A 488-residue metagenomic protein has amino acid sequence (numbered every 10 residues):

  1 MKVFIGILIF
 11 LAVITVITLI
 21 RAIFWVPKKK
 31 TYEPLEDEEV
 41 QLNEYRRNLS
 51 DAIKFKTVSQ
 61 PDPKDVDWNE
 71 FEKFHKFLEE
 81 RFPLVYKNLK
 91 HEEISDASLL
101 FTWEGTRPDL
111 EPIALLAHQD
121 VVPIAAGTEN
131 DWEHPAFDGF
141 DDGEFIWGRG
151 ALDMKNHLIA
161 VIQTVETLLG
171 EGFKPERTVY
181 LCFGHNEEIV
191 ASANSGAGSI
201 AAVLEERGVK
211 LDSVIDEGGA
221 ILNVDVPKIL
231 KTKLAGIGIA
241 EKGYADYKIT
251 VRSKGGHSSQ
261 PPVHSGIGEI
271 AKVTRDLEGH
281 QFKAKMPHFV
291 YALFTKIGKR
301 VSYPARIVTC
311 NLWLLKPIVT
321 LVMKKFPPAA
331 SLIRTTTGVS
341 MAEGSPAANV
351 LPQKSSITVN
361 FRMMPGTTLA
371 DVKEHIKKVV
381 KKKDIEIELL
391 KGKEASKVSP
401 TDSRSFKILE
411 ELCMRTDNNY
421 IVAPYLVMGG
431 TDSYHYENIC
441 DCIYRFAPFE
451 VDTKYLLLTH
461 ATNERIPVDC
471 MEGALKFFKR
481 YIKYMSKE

Functional and structural regions predicted by a protein language model:
M1-I9: Feature marks short, highly hydrophobic, charge-poor N-terminal signal-anchor/signal peptide-like helices that anchor
L8-R149, G170-P175: Acidic/His- and Gly-rich active-site-bordering loop/insert found across diverse amide/peptide-bond hydrolases
E92, P108-D109, N223, K283-P346 (+4 more regions): An extended, acidic, His-containing surface patch that forms the Zn2+-binding/catalytic region of metallohydrolases
Q119-D120, L277-F282, K377-I385: A common structural junction motif
F145, A151-G236: Acidic/histidine-rich catalytic neighborhood of metal-dependent amide-processing enzymes
N194-V203, S259-K283: A short core secondary-structure module
G238-A240, P261-V263, A330, P346-P352: Short, solvent-exposed beta-strand/turn "edge" segments of beta-rich domains on protein surfaces
H264, D371-V380: Short amphipathic alpha-helices in soluble, non-transmembrane regions that often serve as interface/regulatory elements
